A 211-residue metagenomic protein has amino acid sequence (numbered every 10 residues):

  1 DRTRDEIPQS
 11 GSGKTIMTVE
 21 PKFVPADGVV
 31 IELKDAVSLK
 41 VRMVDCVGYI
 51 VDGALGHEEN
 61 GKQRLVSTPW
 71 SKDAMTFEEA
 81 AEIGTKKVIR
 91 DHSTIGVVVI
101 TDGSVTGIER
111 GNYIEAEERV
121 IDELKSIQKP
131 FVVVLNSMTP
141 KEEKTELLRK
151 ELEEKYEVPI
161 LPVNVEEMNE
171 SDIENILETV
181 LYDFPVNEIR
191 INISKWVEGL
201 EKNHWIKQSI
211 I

Functional and structural regions predicted by a protein language model:
D1-S67: Conserved G1/Walker A P-loop phosphate-binding module
E32-V37, V88-H92, E123-I127, E153-E154: Conserved catalytic network of the ASCE P-loop NTPase/AAA+ motor domain
V41, V97, V132: Hydrophobic "anchor" residues on beta-strands that sit immediately upstream of conserved functional sites
D52-G56, G107-N112, E142-E146: Conserved ATPase-coupling elements of RecA-like P-loop NTPase cores
L55-G107, L124: Inter-motif core of Ras-like GTPase G domains
N112-E118: Charged helix-capping and loop-helix junction motifs
R119, E123-V132, S137-N203: Canonical P-loop GTPase G-domain recognition
N203-I211: Charge-patterned, long linear interaction tracts outside catalytic cores
